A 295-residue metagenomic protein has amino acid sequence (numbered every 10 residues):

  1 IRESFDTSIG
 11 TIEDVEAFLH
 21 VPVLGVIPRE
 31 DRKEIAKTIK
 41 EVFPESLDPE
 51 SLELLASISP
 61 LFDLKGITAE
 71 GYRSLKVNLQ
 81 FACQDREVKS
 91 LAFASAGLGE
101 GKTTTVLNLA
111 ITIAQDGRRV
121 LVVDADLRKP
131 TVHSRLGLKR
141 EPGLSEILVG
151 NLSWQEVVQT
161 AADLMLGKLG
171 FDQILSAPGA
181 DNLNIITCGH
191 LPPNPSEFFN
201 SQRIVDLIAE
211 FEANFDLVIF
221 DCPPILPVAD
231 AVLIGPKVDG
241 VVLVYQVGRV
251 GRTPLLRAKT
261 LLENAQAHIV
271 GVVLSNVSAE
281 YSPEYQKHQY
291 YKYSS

Functional and structural regions predicted by a protein language model:
I1-R119, L127-S145, Q155, D163-L164 (+2 more regions): Short boundary/hinge segments that flank catalytic cores
H20, T103, D124, D221 (+1 more regions): Conserved G/P- and acidic residue-centered "switch" motifs that form tight phosphate/ATP-binding loops in soluble
L79, L166-V228: Phosphate-binding/switch loop-helix module in NTP-utilizing enzymes
K89, N184, D216, D239 (+1 more regions): Conserved acidic residues
V122, I185, F220, L243 (+1 more regions): Structural beta-sheet core signal
A213-F215, P227-G248: Inter-motif core of Ras-like GTPase G domains
